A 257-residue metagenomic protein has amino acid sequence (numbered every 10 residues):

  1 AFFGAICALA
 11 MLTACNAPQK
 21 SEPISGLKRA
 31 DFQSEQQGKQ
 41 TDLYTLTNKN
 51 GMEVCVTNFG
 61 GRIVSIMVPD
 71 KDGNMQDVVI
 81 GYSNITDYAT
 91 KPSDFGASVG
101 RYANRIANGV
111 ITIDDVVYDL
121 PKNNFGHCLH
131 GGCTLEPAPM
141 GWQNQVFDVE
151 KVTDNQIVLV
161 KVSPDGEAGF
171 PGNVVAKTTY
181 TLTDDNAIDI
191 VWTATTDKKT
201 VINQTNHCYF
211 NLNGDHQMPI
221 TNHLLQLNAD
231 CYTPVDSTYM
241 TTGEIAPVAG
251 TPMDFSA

Functional and structural regions predicted by a protein language model:
A1-F3: Bacterial N-terminal signal peptides that target proteins for export
M11-A14: C-terminal motif of bacterial Sec signal peptides marking the signal peptidase cleavage site
N16-M52, N58-A257: An exposed, glycine/acidic-rich loop-and-rim segment of catalytic or binding clefts
